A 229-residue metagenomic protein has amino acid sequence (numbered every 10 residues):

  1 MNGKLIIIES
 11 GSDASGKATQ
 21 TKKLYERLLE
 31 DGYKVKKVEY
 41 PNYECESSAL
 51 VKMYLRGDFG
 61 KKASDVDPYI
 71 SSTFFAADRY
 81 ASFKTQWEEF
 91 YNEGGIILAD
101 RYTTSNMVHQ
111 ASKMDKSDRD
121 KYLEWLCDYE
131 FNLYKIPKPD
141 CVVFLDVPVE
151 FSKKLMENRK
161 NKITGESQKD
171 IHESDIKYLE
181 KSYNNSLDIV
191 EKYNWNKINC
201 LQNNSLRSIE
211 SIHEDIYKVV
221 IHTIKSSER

Functional and structural regions predicted by a protein language model:
M1-E26: Walker A (P-loop) phosphate-binding motif
L5, V35-K37, V142-F144, W195-K197: Conserved beta-strand scaffold positions in the cores of enzyme catalytic domains, especially in NTP/NDP-utilizing
L5-E9, I96, I136, V142: Hydrophobic "anchor" residues on beta-strands that sit immediately upstream of conserved functional sites
S10, L145, I198-C200: Catalytic metal- and UDP-sugar-binding loop of GT-A-like glycosyltransferases, i.e., residues flanking the conserved
Y25, E150-R229: NTP-dependent small-molecule kinase module
L29, Y91-N92, E191: Anion (oxyanion) recognition and catalysis
Y33-Y134: ATP-dependent small-molecule kinase phosphotransfer cores that center on conserved nucleotide phosphate-binding segments
T104-N184: A glycine- and Lys/Arg-enriched "phosphate-lid" helix/loop adjacent to the NTP-binding pocket of small-molecule kinases
